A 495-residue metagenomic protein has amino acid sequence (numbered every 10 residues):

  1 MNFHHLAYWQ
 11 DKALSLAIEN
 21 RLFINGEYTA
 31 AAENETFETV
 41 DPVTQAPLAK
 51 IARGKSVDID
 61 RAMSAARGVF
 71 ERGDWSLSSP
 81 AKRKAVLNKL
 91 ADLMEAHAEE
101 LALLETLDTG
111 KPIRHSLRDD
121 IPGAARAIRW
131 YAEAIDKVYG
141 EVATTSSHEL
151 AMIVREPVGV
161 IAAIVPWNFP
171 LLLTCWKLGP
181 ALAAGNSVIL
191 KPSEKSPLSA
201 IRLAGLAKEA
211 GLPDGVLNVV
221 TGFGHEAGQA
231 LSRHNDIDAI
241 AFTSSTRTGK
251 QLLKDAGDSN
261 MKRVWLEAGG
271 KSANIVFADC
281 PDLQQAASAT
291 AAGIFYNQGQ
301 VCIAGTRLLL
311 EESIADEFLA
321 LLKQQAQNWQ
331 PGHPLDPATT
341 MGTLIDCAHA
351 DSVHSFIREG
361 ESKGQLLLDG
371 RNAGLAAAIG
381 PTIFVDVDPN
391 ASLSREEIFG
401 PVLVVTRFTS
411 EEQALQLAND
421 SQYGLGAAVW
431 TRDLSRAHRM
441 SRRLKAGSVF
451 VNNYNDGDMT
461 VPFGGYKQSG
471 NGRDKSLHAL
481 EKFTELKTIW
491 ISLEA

Functional and structural regions predicted by a protein language model:
M1-V43, V69: Hydrophobic face of amphipathic alpha-helices that form TPR/SEL1-like repeat modules and related alpha-solenoid
Q45, R83, E105, I128 (+9 more regions): Residue-level signal for inorganic ion chemistry
A46-L48, I237, Q330, I357-R358 (+1 more regions): Conserved C-terminal structural/oligomerization subdomain of aldehyde/semialdehyde dehydrogenase
P47-G54, E71-W75, A163, N274-A278 (+5 more regions): Short, well-ordered beta-strand elements within core beta-sheets of diverse protein domains
L48-V138: Glycine-rich loop-to-alpha-helix module at the N-terminal edge of alpha/beta enzyme cores
F70, D74, A91-A98, A102 (+17 more regions): Structural signal for hydrophobic packing residues in well-ordered secondary-structure cores of soluble enzyme domains
Y139-Q285, F408: Rossmann-like NAD(P) dinucleotide-binding subdomain of oxidoreductase/dehydrogenase enzymes
A239, R247-D388, V451: ALDH superfamily catalytic-core signature
